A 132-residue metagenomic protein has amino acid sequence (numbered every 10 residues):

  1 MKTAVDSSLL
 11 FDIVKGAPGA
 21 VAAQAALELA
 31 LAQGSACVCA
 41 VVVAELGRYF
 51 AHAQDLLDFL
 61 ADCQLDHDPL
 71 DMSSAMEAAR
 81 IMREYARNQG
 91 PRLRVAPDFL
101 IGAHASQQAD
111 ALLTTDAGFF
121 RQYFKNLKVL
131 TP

Functional and structural regions predicted by a protein language model:
M1-K2, G102-P132: Acidic, PIN/NYN-like endoribonuclease modules and their adjacent C-terminal/linker elements
M1-V38, R48-F59, L130: Short, well-structured N-terminal submotif of metal-dependent ribonuclease cores
V5-D6, V38-C39, R94-V95, D116-A117: Histidine- and aromatic-rich ligand-binding microenvironments
L9, V42, S74, L100-I101 (+1 more regions): Alpha-helix capping/helix-boundary segments
A32-G34, D62-D66, Q108: Structured helix-beta-strand junction loops
E45-L46, E77, Q122-Y123: Phosphate- and divalent-cation-binding pockets in alpha/beta enzyme and binding domains that engage nucleotide-derived
A51-S73: Active-site-proximal, substrate-binding regions of enzyme catalytic domains and RNA-binding/basic surfaces
D66-T115: Active-site neighborhoods of divalent-metal-dependent phosphate/nucleic-acid chemistry enzymes
